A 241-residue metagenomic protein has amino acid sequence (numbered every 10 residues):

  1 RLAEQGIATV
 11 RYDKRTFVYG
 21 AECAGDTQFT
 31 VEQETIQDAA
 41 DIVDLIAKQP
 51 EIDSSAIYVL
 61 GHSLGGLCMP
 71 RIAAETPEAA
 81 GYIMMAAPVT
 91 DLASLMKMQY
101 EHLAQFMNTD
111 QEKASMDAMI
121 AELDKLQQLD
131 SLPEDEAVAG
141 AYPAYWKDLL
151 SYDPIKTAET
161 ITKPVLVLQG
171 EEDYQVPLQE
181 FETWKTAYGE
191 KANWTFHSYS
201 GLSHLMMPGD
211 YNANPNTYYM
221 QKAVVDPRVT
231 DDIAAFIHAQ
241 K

Functional and structural regions predicted by a protein language model:
R1-I7, R11-Q33, E101-A104, P208-Y218: Cap/lid segment of the alpha/beta-hydrolase catalytic domain
Q28-P50: Alpha/beta-hydrolase active-site loop
E51-S63: Alpha/beta-hydrolase fold nucleophile elbow
G66-P77: Short glycine-enriched nucleophile-adjacent loop and the immediately C-terminal alpha-helix near the catalytic center
G81-T160: Accessory cap/linker subdomain of secreted extracellular hydrolases
I161, V167-Q169: Short beta-strand/loop motif that positions the catalytic acidic residue of the alpha/beta-hydrolase fold
Y174-E180: Conserved alpha/beta-hydrolase "acid-adjacent" motif
L202-M206, D210-K241: Catalytic active-site module of serine/aspartate enzymes centered on a nucleophile-bearing elbow/loop
